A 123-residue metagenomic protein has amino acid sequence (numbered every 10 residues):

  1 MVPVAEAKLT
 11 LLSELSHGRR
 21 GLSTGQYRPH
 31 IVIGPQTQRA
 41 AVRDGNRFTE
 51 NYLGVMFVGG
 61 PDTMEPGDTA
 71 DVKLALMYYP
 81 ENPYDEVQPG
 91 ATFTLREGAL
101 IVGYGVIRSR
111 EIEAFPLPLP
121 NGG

Functional and structural regions predicted by a protein language model:
M1-G123: C-terminal effector/interaction modules appended to NTPase cores
